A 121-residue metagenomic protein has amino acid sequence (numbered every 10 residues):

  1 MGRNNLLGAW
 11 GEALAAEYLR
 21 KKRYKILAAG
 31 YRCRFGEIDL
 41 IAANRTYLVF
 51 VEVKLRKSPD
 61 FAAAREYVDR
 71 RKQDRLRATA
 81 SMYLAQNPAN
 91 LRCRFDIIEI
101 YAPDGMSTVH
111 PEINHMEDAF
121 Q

Functional and structural regions predicted by a protein language model:
M1-A29: Acidic-basic catalytic patches of nuclease active cores, encompassing PD-(D/E)XK and other metal-cofactor nuclease
L19, I38-F61, L76: Conserved catalytic cores of phosphodiester-cleaving nucleases, focusing on short active-site segments
K22, A29-G30, V49, N114-A119: Secondary-structure boundary/capping motif
R34-G36: Short acidic/glycine-enriched loop/turn segments that link adjacent beta-strands
K57-T79, A85: Mg2+/Mn2+-dependent nuclease catalytic core
Q86-Q121: Domain-level recognition of nuclease-like catalytic cores that cleave nucleotide substrates
